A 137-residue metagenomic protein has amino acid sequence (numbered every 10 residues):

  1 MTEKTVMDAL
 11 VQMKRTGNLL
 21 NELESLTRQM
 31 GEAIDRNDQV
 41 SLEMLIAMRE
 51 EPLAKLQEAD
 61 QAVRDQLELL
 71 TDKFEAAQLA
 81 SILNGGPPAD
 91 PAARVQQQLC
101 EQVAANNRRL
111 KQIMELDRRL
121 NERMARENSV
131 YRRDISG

Functional and structural regions predicted by a protein language model:
T2-N84: Extended, charge-rich alpha-helical scaffolding segments
Q78-G137: Short terminal interaction segments
